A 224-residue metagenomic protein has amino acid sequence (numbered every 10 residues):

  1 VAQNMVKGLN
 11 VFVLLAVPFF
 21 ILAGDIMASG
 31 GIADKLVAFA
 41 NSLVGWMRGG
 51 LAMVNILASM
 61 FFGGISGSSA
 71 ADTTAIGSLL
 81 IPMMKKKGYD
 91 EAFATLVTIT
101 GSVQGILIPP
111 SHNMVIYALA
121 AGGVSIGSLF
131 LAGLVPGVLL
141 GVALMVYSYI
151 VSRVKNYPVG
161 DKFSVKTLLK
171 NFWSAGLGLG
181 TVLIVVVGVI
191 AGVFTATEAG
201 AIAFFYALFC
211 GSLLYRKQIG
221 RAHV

Functional and structural regions predicted by a protein language model:
V1-H223: Alpha-helical transmembrane segments of multi-pass membrane transport proteins
